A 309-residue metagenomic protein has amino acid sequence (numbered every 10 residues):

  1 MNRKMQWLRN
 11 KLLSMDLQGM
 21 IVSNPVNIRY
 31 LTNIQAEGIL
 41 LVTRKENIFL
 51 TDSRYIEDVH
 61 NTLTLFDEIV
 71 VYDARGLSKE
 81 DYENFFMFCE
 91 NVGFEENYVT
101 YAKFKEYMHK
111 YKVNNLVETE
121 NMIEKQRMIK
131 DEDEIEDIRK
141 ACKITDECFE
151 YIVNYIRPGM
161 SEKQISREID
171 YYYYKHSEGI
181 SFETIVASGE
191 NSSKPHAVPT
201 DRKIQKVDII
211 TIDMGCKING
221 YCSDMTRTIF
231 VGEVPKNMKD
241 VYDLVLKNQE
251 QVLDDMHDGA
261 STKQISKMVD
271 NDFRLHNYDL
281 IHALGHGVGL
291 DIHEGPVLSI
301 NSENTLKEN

Functional and structural regions predicted by a protein language model:
M1-E308: Active-site neighborhoods and metal-handling regions in enzymes and metal-associated proteins
